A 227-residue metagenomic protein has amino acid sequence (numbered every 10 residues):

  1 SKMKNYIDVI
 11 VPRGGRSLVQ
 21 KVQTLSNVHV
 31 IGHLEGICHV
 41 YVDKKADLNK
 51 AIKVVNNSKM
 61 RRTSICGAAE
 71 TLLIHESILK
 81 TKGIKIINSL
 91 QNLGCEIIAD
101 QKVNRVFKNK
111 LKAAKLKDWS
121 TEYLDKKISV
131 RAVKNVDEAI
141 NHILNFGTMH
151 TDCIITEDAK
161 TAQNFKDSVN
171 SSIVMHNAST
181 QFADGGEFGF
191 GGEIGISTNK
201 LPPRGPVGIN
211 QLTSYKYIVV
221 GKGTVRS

Functional and structural regions predicted by a protein language model:
S1-I7: A structured beta-alpha segment of the ubiquitous adenosine-cofactor-binding alpha/beta core
Y6, S26, L93, V169-N170 (+1 more regions): Short, structured coil segments at secondary-structure junctions
I7, P12, R226: Nucleotide-activated sugar donor-binding and catalytic core shared by glycosyltransferases and related lipid-linked
V11-V22, N135: Glycine-rich phosphate-binding loop
P12-R13, Y41, L72-E76, A132 (+1 more regions): Active-site-adjacent beta-strand anchor residues
V19-D125, H176: ALDH superfamily catalytic-core signature
K115-S227: Conserved C-terminal structural/oligomerization subdomain of aldehyde/semialdehyde dehydrogenase
